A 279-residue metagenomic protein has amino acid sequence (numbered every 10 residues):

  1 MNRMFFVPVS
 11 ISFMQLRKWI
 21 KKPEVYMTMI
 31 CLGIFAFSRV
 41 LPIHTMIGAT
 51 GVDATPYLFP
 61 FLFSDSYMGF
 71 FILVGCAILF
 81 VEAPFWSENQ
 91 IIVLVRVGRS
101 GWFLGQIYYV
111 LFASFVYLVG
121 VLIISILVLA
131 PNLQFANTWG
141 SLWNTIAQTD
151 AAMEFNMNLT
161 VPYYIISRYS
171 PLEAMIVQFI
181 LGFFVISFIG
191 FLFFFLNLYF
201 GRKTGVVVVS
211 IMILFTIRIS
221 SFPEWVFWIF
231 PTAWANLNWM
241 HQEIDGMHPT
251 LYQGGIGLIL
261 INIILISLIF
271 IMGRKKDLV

Functional and structural regions predicted by a protein language model:
M1-M29: Aromatic- and glycine-rich beta-strand/loop motifs that create alpha-glucan
F13, I20, S100-L111: Interfacial transmembrane-helix starts/ends
P23-E24, G98-S100, I186, G201-V207: Membrane-helix interface segments
M29-G33, K203-I217: Central hydrophobic cores of alpha-helical transmembrane segments in multi-pass integral membrane proteins
A36-F80, L104-F194, L198, A233-I259: Secretory targeting signals
A77, E88, L192, L268-I269: Hydrophobic/aromatic residues in alpha-helical transmembrane segments
L79-V95, R99: Transmembrane helix boundary and interhelical loop/hinge segments in multi-pass membrane proteins
F195, Y199, L260-V279: Junction motif at the cytosolic side of a transmembrane helix
